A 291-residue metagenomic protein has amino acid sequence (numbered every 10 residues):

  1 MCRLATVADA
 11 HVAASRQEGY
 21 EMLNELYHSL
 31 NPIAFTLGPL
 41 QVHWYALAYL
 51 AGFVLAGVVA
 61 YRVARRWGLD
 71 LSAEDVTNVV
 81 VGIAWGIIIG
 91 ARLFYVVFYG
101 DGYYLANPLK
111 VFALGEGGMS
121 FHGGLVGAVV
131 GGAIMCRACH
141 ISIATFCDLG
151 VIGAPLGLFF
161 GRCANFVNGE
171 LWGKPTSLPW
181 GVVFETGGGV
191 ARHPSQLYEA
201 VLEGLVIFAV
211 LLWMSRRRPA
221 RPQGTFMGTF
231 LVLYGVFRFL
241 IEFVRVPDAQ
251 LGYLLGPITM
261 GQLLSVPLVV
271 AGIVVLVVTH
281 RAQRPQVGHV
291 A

Functional and structural regions predicted by a protein language model:
R3, E18-A291: Hydrophobic, membrane-interfacing alpha helices
A10-V12: Short hydrophobic alpha-helical segments enriched in small aliphatic residues
